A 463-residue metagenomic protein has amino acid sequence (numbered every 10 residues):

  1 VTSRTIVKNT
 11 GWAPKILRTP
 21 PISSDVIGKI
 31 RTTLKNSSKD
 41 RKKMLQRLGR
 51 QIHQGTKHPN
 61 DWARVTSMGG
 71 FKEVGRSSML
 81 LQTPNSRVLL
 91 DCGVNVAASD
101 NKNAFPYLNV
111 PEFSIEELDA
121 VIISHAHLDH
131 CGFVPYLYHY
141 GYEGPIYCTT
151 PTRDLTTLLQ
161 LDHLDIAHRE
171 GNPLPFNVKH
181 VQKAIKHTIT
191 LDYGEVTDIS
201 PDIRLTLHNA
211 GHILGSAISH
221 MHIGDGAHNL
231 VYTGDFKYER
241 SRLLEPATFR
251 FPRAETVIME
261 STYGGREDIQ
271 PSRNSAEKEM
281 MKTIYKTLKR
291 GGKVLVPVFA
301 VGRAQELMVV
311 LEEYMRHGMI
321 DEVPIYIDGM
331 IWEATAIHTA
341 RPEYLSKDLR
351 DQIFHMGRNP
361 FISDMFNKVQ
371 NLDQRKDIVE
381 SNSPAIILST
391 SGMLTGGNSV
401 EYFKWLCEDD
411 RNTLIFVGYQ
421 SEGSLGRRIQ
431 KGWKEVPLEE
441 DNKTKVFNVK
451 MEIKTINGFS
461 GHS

Functional and structural regions predicted by a protein language model:
T2-P14: Short, non-transmembrane amphipathic alpha-helical segments
K35-E116, T190-P246, K376-E380, N398-E401: Core dinuclear metal-dependent hydrolase active-site scaffold
D40-H53, T157-S216, E343-N382: Metallo-beta-lactamase
F71-R76, T83-G144, C148-D154, L159-T188 (+2 more regions): Pre-active-site segment of Zn-dependent metallo-hydrolases
L90-G93, L118-D129, V134, I146-T149 (+8 more regions): Active-site neighborhood of phospho(di)ester-bond hydrolases with catalytic His/Asp-centered motifs
G211-S216, H222-A254, E260-Q270, N398-V400 (+1 more regions): Active-site-proximal loop/helix segments of hydrolase catalytic cores
R266, L438-S463: Generic long, charged, amphipathic alpha-helical segments
M280-R428, W433, P437-K443: Hard-cation-handling environments
